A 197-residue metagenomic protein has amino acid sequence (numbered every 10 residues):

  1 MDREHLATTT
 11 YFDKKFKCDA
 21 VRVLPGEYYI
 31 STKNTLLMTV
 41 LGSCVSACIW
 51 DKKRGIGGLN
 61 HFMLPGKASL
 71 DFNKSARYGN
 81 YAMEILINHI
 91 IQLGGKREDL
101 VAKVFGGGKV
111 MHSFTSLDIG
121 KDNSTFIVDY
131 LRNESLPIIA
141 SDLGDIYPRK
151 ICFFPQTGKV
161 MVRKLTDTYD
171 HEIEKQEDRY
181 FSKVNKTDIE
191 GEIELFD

Functional and structural regions predicted by a protein language model:
M1-C44, K53, N60-A68, S75-V101 (+1 more regions): Short acidic-hydrophobic catalytic motif
W50: Short beta-strand-to-turn element immediately C-terminal to the catalytic PLP-Schiff-base lysine in fold type I
